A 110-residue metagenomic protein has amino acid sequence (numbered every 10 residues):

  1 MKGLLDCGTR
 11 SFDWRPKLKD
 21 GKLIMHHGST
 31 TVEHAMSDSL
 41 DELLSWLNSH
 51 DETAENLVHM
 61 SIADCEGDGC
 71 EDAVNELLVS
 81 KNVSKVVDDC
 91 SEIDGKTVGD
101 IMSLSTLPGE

Functional and structural regions predicted by a protein language model:
M1-E110: Catalytic cores of phosphodiester-bond hydrolases, prominently lipid phosphodiesterases
